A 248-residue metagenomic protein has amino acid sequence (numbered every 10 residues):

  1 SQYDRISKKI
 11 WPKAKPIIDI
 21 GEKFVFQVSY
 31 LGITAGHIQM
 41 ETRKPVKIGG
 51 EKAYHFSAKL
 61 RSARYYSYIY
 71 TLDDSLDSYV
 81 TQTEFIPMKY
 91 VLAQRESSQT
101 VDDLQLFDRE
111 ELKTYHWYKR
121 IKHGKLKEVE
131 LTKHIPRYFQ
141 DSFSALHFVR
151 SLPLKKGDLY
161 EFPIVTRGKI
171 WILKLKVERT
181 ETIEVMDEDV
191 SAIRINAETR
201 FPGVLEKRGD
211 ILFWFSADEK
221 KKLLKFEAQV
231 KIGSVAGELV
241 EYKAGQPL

Functional and structural regions predicted by a protein language model:
S1-R109, R150-L248: Acidic, serine/threonine-rich low-complexity disordered tracts
D103-H147: Hydrophobic, well-structured mid-protein blocks that either form specific transmembrane helices
